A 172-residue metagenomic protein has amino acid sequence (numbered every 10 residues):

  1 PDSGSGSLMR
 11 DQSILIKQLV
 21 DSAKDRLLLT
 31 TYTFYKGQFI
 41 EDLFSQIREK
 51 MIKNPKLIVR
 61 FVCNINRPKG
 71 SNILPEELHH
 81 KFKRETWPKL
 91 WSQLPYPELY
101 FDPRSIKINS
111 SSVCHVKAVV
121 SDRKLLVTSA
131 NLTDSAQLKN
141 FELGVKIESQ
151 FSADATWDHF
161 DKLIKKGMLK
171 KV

Functional and structural regions predicted by a protein language model:
P1-K17, T33-V172: PLD/PLD-like phosphodiesterase catalytic module centered on the HKD motif
I16-R26: Glycine-rich phosphate/diphosphate-binding loops that line cofactor/substrate pockets in enzymes
D25-L28, K124-L125: Structural motif
